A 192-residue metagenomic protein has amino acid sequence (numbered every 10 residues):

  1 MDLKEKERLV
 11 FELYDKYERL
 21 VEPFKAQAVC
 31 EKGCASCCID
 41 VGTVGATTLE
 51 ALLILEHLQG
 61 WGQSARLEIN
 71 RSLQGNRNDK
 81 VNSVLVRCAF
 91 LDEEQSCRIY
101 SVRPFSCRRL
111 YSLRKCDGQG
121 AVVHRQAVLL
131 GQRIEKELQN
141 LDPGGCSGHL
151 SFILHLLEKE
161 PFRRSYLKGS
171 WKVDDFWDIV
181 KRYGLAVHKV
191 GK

Functional and structural regions predicted by a protein language model:
M1-S36, D40-K192: Short loop/turn segments that flank or connect secondary-structure elements
